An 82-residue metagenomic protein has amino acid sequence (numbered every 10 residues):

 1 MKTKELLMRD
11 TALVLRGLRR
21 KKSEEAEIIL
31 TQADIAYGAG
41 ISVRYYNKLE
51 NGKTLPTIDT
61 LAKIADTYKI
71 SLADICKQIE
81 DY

Functional and structural regions predicted by a protein language model:
M1-E27: A short, Lys/Arg-rich alpha-helix, primarily the initiator
M1-E5, D66, C76-Y82: Short, charged recognition helix plus adjacent turn of helix-turn-helix-like nucleic-acid-binding domains
L13, I29-L30, P56-D59: Residue-level signal for the short linker/turn that defines the boundary of a DNA-recognition helix
R20, G40, N47, N51-K53 (+1 more regions): Residue-level detection of the helix-turn-helix DNA-binding "recognition helix"
E25-K48: Short alpha-helical DNA-recognition segment
E27, G38, K53-P56, T67: Helix-turn-helix/winged-helix DNA-binding modules
D59-D74: DNA major-groove recognition helix of helix-turn-helix/homeodomain DNA-binding modules
